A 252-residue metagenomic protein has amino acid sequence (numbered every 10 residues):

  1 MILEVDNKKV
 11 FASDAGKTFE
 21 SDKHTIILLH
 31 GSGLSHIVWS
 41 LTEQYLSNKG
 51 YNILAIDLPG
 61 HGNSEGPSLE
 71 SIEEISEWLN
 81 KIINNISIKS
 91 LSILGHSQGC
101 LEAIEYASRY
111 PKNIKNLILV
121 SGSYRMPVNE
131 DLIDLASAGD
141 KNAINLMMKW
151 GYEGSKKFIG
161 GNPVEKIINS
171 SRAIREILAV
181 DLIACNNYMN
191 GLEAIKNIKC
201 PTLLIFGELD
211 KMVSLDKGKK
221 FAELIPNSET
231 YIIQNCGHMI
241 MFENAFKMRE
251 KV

Functional and structural regions predicted by a protein language model:
K8-E65: Conserved HGGG/HGGXW glycine-rich cap/lid loop of the alpha/beta-hydrolase fold
H30-S32, L91, G95-S97, G207: Conserved alpha/beta-hydrolase "nucleophile elbow" surrounding the catalytic nucleophile
E74-L91: Conserved acidic catalytic loop of the alpha/beta-hydrolase fold
L101-N145: Flexible "cap/lid" loop of the alpha/beta hydrolase fold
D134-N197: Conserved alpha/beta-hydrolase catalytic His-Asp/Glu region
I198, L204-F206, D210: Short beta-strand/loop motif that positions the catalytic acidic residue of the alpha/beta-hydrolase fold
L215, K219-H238: Catalytic histidine neighborhood in serine/cysteine hydrolases with alpha/beta-hydrolase-type architecture
C236-R249: Catalytic histidine-centered segment of alpha/beta-hydrolase-like enzymes
